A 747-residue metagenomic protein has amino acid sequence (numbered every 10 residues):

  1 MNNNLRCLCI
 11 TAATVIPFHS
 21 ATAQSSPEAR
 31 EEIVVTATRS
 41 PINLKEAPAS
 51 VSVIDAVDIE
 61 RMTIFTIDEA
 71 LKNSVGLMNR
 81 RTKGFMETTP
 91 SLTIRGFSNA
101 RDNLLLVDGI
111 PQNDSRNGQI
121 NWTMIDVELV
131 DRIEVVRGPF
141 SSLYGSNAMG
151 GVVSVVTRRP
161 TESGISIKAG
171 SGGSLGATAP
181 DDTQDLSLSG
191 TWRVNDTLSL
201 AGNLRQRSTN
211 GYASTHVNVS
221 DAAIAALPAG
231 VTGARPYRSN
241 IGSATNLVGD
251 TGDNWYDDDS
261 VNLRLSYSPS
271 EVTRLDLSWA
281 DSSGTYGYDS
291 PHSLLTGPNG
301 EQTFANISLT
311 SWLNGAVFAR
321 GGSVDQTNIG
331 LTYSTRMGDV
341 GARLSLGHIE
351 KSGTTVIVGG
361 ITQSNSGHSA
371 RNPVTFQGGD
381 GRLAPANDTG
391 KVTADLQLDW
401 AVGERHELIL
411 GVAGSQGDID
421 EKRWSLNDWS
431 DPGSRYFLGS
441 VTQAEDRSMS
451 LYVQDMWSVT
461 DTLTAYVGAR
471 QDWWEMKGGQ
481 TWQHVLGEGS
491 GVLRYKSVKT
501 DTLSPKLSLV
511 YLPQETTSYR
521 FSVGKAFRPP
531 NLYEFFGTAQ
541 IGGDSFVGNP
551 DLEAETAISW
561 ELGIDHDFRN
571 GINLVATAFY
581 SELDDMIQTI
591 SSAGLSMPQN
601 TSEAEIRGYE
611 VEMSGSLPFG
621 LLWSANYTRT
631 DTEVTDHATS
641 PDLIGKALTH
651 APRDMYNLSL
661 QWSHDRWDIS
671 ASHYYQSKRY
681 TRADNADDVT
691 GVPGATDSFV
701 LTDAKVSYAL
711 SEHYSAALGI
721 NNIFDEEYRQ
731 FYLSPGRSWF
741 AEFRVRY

Functional and structural regions predicted by a protein language model:
I67-A70, P90-T93, I120-D126, V135 (+2 more regions): N-terminal periplasmic accessory domains that precede and gate Gram-negative outer-membrane beta-barrel machines
D68, K72-I110: Extracytoplasmic beta-strand/coil segments of soluble accessory domains associated with Gram-negative outer-membrane
I110-P139: Short acidic/polar hinge/loop motifs at secondary-structure boundaries that mediate gating or recognition
K168, S458-A465, N573-L583, T589 (+4 more regions): Gram-negative outer-membrane beta-barrel transporters
A179-D289, D325-T332, R336, V402-R405: Transmembrane beta-barrel wall of Gram-negative outer-membrane proteins
S266-S282, V317-E488, R494-Y495, K499 (+5 more regions): Face-selective signature of the C-terminal outer-membrane beta-barrel domain
T285, D418-P432, E475-G487, S497 (+5 more regions): Surface-exposed extracellular loop regions of Gram-negative outer-membrane beta-barrel proteins, predominantly
T332-I357, V510-L512, S518-G524, R528 (+4 more regions): Membrane-embedded beta-barrel scaffold of Gram-negative outer-membrane proteins
